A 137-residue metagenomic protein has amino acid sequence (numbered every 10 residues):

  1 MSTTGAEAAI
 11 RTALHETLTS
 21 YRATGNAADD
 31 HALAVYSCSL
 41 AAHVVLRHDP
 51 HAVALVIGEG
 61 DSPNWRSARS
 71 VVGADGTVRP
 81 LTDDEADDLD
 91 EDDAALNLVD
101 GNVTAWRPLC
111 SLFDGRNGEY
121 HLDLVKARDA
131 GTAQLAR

Functional and structural regions predicted by a protein language model:
T4-T12, A23, D61-R137: Detector for the mature cores of small, proteolytically processed and post-translationally modified peptide effectors
A13-A52: Contiguous, amphipathic alpha-helical segments that mediate oligomerization or scaffolding in large protein assemblies
S39, H43-T77: Amphipathic, interaction-prone secondary-structure segments
